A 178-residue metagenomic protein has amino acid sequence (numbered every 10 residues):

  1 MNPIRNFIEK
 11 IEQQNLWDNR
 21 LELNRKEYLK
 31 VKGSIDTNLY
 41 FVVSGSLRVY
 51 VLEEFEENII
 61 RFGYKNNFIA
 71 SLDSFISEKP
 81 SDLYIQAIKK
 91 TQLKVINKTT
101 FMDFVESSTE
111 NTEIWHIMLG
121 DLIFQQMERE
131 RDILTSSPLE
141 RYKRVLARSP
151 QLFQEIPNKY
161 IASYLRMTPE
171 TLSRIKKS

Functional and structural regions predicted by a protein language model:
M1-R25: Cyclic nucleotide-binding regulatory module and flanking cytosolic helices
L16, Y28-N38, E56-N58, E78-S81: A short beta-loop-beta micro-motif enriched in histidine and acidic residues
N19-S34, G63-N67: Conserved short histidine dyad/triad with adjacent acidic residue
N24, V43-S44, Y64, K89: A cytosolic small-molecule/anion-sensing beta-strand core signal
T37, F41-R48, N66: Glycine- and acidic-residue-biased ligand/ion/polar-headgroup-sensing regions
R61-I117: Cyclic-nucleotide recognition modules
T100-S137, R141: A small-molecule sensor/coupling module
S136-S178: Phosphate-/nucleic-acid-contacting segments
